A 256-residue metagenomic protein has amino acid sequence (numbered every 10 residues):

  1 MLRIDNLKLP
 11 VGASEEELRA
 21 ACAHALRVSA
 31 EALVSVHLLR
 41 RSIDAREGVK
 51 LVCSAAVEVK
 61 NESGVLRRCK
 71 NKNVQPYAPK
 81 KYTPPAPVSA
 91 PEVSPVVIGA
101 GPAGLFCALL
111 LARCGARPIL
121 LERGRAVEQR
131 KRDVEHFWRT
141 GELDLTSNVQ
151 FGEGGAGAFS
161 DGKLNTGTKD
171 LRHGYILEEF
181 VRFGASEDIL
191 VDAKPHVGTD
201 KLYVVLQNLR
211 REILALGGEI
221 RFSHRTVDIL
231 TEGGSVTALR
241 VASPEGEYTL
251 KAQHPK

Functional and structural regions predicted by a protein language model:
L2-V93: Extreme N-terminal leader/targeting segments of oxidoreductases
S35-S42, F222-T237: A conserved short coil-to-beta-strand element within the FAD-binding core of flavoproteins
R46-K50, E135-I220, H224-R225: Conserved N-terminal/central alpha/beta ligand/cofactor-binding core
V59, R240-G246: Short acidic, glycine-rich loop/turn motifs
A90-A126: N-terminal Rossmann-like FAD-binding beta1-loop-alpha1 element of flavoenzymes
P91, E245-P255: Core beta-strand elements of the Rossmann-like FAD/NAD(P) dinucleotide-binding domain in flavoenzyme oxidoreductases
L121, G167, R221-S223, A242 (+1 more regions): Generic beta-strand/beta-sheet core signal
R130-V134, K169-D170, T231-R240: Short acidic, glycine/serine/threonine-rich loops at helix termini
